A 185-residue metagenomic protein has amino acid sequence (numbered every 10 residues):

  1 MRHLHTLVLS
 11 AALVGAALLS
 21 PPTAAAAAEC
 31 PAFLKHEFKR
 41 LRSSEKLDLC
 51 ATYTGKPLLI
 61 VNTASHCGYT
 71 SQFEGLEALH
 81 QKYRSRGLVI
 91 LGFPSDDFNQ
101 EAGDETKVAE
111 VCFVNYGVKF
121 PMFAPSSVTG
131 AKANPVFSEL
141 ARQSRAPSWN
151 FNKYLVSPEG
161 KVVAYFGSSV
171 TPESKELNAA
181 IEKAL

Functional and structural regions predicted by a protein language model:
M1-A11: Bacterial N-terminal signal peptides that target proteins for export
A11-P21: Hydrophobic h-region of N-terminal signal peptides that target proteins for export in Gram-negative bacteria
P21-E37: N-proximal helix/coil linker or "cap" segments that precede and/or mark the start of modular domains
H36-P57, A78-Y83: A short beta-strand-turn-helix
T54-L58, R84-V89, Y116-P121, N150-F151 (+1 more regions): Loop/turn elements at helix/coil->beta-strand transitions in domains of secreted/extracellular proteins
N62-H66: Amphipathic alpha-helical repeat scaffolds
Y69-A133: Structural microenvironment flanking redox-active thiols in thiol-disulfide oxidoreductases
P135-S138, R142-L185: Thiol-/selenol-based redox modules, centered on thioredoxin-like and closely related oxidoreductase domains
